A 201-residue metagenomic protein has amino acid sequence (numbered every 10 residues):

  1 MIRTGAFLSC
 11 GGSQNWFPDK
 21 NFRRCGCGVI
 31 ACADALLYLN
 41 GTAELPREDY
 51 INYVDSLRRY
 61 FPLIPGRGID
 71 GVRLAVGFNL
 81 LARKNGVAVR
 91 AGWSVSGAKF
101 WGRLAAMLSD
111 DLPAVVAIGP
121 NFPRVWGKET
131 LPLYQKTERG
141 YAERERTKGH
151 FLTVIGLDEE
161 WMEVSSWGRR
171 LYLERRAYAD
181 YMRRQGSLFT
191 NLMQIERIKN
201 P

Functional and structural regions predicted by a protein language model:
M1-R73, E145: Active-site-adjacent structural segments surrounding the nucleophilic cysteine of cysteine proteases and isopeptidases
D34, Y38-T42, L80-K84, M107: Structured segments of extracytoplasmic/periplasmic soluble domains in secreted or envelope-associated proteins
L45-R47, A88-S94: Surface-exposed patches in mature extracellular/periplasmic domains of secreted proteins
N85-V87, S109-V115: Loop/turn elements at helix/coil->beta-strand transitions in domains of secreted/extracellular proteins
A98-A106: Surface-exposed ligand/attachment interfaces on beta-rich extracellular proteins
A114-A117, T153: Structural recognition of the beta-strand scaffold that forms the well-ordered cores of secreted hydrolase catalytic
A117-R124: Generic short beta-strand segments
G127-G149, T153-P201: Noncatalytic regulatory segments and standalone regulatory/sensor domains
